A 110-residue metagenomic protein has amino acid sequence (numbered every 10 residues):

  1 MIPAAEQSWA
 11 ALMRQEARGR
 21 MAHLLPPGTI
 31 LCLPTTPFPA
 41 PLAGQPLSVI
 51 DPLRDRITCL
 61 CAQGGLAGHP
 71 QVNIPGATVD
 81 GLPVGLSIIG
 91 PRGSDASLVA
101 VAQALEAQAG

Functional and structural regions predicted by a protein language model:
M1-Q63: Serine-dependent amide/ester hydrolase catalytic core
S8, L66-G110: Structural helix-boundary/capping segments
